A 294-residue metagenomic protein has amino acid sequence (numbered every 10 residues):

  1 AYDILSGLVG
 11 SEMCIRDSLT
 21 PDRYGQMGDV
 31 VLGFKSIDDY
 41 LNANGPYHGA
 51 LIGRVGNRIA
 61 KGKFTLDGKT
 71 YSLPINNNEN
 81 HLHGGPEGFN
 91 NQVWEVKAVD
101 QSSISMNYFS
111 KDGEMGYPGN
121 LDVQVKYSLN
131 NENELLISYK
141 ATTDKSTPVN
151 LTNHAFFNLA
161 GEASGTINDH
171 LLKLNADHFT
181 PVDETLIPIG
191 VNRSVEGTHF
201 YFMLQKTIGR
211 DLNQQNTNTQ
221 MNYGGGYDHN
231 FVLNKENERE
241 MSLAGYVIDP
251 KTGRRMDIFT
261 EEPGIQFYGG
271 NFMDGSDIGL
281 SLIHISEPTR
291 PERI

Functional and structural regions predicted by a protein language model:
A1-I15, I283-I294: Single conserved hydrophobic/aromatic residue that forms the stacking wall/gate of nucleotide- or nucleobase-binding
S11, R16-L282, S286: An exposed, glycine/acidic-rich loop-and-rim segment of catalytic or binding clefts
